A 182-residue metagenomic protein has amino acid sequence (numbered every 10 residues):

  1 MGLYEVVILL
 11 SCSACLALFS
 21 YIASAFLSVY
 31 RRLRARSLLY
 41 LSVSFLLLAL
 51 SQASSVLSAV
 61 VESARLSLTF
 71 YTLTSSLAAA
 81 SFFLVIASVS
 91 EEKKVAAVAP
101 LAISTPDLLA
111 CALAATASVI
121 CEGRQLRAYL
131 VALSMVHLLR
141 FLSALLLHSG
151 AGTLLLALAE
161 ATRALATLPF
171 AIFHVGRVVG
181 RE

Functional and structural regions predicted by a protein language model:
M1-S20, T105-A110, A157: Hydrophobic transmembrane alpha-helical segments in integral membrane proteins
G2-L9, V29-L39, E62-T69, C121-R124 (+1 more regions): Juxtamembrane loop-transmembrane helix junctions in multi-pass integral membrane proteins, especially the extracellular
C12-L27, R36-V61, T74-S75, L130-H148 (+1 more regions): Hydrophobic alpha-helical transmembrane segments of multi-pass membrane proteins
A14-I22, S75-L84, C111-A117, T162-V175: Hydrophobic cores of alpha-helical transmembrane segments in multi-pass inner/ER membrane proteins, independent
F26-L33, V89-A96, S118-C121, A171-E182: Cytosolic juxtamembrane helix at the C-terminal end of the final transmembrane segment
R32-F45, K93-A97, G123-L133, E182: Membrane-interfacial loop-to-transmembrane alpha-helix junctions, especially the N-terminal start
L66, L73-E122: Membrane-proximal helix-loop-helix units in multi-pass membrane proteins
V119-E182: C-terminal transmembrane-bundle signature of multipass membrane proteins, characterized by strong activation on
